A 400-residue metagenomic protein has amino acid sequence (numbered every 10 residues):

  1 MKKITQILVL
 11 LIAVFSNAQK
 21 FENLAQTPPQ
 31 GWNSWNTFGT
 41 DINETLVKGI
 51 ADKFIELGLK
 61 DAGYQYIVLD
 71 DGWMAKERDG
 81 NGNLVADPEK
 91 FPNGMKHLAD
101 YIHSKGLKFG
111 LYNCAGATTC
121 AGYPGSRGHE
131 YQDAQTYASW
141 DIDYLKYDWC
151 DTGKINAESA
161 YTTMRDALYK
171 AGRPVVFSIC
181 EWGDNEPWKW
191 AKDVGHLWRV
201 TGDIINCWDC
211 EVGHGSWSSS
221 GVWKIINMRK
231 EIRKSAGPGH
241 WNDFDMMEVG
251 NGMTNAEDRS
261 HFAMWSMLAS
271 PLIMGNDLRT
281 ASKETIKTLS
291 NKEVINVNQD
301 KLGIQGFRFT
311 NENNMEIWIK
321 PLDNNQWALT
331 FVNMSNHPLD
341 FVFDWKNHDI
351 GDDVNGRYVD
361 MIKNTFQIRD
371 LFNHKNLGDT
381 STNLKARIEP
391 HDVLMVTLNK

Functional and structural regions predicted by a protein language model:
M1-K20: Bacterial Sec-dependent N-terminal signal peptides
Q19-E44, K48, K53: N-terminal module-boundary/linker segments of secreted carbohydrate-active enzymes
L24, P28-S34, G63-D70, K108-N113 (+8 more regions): Structural recognition of the beta-strand scaffold that forms the well-ordered cores of secreted hydrolase catalytic
I50, F54-K154: Aromatic-lined carbohydrate-binding/catalytic grooves of carbohydrate-active enzymes
H129, V176-D277: Glycan-recognition surfaces
S260-F309: Catalytic cores of secreted or luminal carbohydrate-active enzymes
W265-L268, I273-G275, N311-N355, H391: Carbohydrate-binding surface patches
G378-K400: C-terminal beta-strand-rich structural cap/linker in extracellular carbohydrate-active enzymes
